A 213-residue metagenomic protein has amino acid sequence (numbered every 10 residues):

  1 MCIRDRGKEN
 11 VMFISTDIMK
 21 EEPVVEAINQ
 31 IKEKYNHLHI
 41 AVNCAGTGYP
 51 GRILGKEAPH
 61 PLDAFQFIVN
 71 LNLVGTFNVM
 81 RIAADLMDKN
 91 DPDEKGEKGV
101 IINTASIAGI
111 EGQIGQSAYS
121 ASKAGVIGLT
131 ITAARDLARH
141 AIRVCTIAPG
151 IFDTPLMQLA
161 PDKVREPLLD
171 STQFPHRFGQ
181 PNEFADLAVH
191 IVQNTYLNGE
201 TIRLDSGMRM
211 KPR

Functional and structural regions predicted by a protein language model:
T47, A58-N78, I102, V126: Catalytic Tyr-X3-Lys loop
G48-Q66, D85, K89-K95, G115-A118 (+1 more regions): Conserved mid-core segment of classical short-chain dehydrogenase/reductases
N70, K163-E183: Catalytic Tyr-x(3-8)-Lys segment
M80, S122, T130: Active-site helix of classical SDR
D85, A134-D136: Alpha-helical segment proximal to the catalytic Tyr-Lys
S106: Residue(s) in the substrate-gating loop at a strand-loop-helix junction that position the organic substrate next
A138, R143, L197-E200: Short, small/polar-rich loop/turn modules that mediate ligand/substrate recognition or access, typified
Q180-L204, R209: C-terminal substrate-recognition "lid" of short-chain dehydrogenase/reductases
